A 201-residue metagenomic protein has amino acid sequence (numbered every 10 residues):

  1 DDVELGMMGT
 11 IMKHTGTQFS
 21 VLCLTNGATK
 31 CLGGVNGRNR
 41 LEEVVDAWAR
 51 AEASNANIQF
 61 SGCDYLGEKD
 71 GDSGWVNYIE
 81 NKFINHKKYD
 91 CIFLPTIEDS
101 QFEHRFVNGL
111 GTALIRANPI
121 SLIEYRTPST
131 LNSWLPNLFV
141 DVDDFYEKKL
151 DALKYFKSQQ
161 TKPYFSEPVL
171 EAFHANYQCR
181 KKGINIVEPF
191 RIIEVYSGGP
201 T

Functional and structural regions predicted by a protein language model:
D1: Catalytic phosphate/metal-binding cores of nucleic-acid and nucleotide-processing enzymes, i.e., regions that mediate
E4-E124, Q178, K182-N185, F190: Active-site beta-strand->loop->alpha-helix modules in alpha/beta enzyme cores, enriched in Gly/His/Asp(Glu)
A47-N55, H86-K87, C91, N118-T201: The feature marks non-catalytic terminal segments
